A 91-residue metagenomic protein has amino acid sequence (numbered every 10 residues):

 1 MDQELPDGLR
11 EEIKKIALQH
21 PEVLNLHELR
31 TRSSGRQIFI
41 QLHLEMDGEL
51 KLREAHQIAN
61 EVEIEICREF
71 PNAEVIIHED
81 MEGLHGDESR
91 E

Functional and structural regions predicted by a protein language model:
M1-E91: Alpha-helical transmembrane segments and adjacent TM-loop junctions that form the membrane-embedded core of multi-pass
